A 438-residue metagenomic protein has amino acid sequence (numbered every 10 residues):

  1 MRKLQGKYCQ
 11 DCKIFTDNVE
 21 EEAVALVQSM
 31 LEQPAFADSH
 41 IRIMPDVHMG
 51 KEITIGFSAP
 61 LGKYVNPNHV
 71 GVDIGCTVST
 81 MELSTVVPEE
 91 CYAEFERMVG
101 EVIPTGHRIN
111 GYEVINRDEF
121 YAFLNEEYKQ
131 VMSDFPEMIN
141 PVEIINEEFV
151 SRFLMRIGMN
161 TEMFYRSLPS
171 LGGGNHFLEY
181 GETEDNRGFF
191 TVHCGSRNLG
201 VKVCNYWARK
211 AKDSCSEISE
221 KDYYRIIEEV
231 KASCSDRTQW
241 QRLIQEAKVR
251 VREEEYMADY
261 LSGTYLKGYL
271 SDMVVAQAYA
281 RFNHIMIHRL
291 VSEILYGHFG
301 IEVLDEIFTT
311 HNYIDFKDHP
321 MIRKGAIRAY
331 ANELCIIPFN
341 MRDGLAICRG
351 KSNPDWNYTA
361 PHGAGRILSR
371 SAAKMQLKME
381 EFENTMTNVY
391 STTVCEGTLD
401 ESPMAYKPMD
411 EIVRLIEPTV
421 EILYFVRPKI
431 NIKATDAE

Functional and structural regions predicted by a protein language model:
R2-S29, F36-I43, M49-F57, K63-P67 (+2 more regions): Domain-length cofactor-binding catalytic modules of enzymes
P45-D46, D73: Acidic active-site catalytic centers that drive phospho-/nucleotidyl reactions and related ester hydrolyses
K63-V86: N-terminal cap/recognition module
H107-E113: Long, low-complexity, Ser/Thr/Gly/Pro-rich intrinsically disordered segments that act as flexible linkers and assembly
